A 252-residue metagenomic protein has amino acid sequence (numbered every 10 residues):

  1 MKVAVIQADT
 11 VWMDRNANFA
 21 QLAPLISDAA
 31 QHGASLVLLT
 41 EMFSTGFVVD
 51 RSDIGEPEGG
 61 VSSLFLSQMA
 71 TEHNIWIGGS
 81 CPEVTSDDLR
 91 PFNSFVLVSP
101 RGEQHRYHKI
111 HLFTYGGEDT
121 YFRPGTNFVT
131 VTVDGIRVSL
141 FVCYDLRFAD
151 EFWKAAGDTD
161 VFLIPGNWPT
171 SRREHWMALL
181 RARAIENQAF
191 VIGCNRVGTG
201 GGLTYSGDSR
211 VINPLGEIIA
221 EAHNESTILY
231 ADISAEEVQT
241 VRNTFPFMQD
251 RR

Functional and structural regions predicted by a protein language model:
M1-V5: Extreme N-terminal starter segment of soluble prokaryotic enzymes
Q7-W12: Short polar catalytic/cofactor-binding loops
R15-N16, P24-P100, Q104-R106, T170-I185 (+1 more regions): Cys-nucleophile CN-hydrolase/nitrilase-fold catalytic domain and related Cys-dependent amidase chemistry that acts on
A17-S27, L146-W153: Short, acidic/polar
V37, R137-V142, F162-I164, I192: Short hydrophobic-aromatic micro-motifs
E56, S86-G157, S171-A178, T240-F247: Active-site catalytic loop in hydrolytic enzyme cores
G59-G78, R147-L229: CN hydrolase (nitrilase-like) catalytic-core segments centered on the catalytic cysteine and neighboring Lys/Glu
G79-C81, S94-L97, V129, S209-V211 (+1 more regions): Short beta-strand scaffold segments in enzyme catalytic cores
